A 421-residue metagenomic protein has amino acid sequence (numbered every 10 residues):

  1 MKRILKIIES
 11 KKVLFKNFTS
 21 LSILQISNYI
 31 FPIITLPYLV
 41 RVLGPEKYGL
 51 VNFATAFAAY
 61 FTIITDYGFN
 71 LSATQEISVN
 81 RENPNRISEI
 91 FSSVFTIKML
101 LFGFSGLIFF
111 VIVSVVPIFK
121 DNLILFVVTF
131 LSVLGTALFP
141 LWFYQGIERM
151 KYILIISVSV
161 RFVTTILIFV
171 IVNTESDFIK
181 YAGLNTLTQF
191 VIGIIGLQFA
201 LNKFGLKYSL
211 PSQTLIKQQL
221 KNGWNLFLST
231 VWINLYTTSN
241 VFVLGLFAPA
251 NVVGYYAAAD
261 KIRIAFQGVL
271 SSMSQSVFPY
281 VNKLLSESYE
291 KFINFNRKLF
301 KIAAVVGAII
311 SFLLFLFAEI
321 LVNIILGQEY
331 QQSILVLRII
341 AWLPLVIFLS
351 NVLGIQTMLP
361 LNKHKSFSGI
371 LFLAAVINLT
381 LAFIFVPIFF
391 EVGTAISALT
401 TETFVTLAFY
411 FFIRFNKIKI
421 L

Functional and structural regions predicted by a protein language model:
M1-L14, K151, F178-N185, I194-T237 (+2 more regions): Interhelical loop/hinge segments that connect adjacent transmembrane helices in multipass membrane
V13-N70, T165, N225-N251, A374 (+4 more regions): Signature of the first transmembrane helix
K16-N28, A54, A59, I63-V113 (+2 more regions): Membrane-water interface segments that mark the loop-to-transmembrane alpha-helix transition
I30-K47, V170-T174, N234-A265, K283 (+2 more regions): Helix-terminus/linker motif at the lipid-water interface of multi-pass membrane proteins
D66-E82, R263-S288, G354-P360: Helix-loop junctions and terminal segments of transmembrane helices in multi-pass membrane transport/translocation
V113-T129, L316-V346: Interfacial segments at transmembrane-helix termini and the short loops linking adjacent helices
L123, V133-I156, P344-I370: Membrane-interface junctions at transmembrane-helix termini in multi-pass inner-membrane proteins
F130, L154-F204, D260, L373 (+2 more regions): Hydrophobic alpha-helical transmembrane segments
